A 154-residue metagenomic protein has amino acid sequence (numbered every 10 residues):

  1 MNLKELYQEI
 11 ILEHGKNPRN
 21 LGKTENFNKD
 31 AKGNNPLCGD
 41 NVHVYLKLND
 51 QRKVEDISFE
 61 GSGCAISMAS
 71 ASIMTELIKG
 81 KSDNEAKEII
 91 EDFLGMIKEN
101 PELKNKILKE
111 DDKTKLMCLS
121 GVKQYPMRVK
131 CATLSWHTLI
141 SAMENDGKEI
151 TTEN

Functional and structural regions predicted by a protein language model:
M1-E25, D83-N154: C-terminal binding/interaction regions
L21-G61: Structured beta-strand/loop patches that form or line metal/cofactor-binding pockets in enzymes
C38, I66, Q124-M127: Secondary-structure capping and boundary motifs in well-ordered enzyme cores
V42, S72, K130: Active-site phosphate/pyrophosphate-handling residues
G61, K79-G80, S135: A generic structural motif
S62-M68: Short, thiol/selenol-centered motifs that function as redox-active sites or metal-ligating centers
S70-S82: Alpha-helical support elements that line or immediately flank enzyme active sites and cofactor-binding pockets
